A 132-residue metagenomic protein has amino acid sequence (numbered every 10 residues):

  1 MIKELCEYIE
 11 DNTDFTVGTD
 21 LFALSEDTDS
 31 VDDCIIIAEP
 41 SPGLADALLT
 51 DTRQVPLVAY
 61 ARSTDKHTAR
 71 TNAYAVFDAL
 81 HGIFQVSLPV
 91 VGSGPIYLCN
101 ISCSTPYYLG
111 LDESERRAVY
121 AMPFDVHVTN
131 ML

Functional and structural regions predicted by a protein language model:
M1-L49, I83-P95: Small/polar-rich, solvent-exposed N-terminal microdomains that initiate assembly or binding
I2, V128-L132: Short hydrophobic/aromatic patches at helix-to-coil boundaries
F22-A23, R62, A79: Predominantly extracellular/luminal cell-surface or secreted proteins
D46-A47, A69, L132: Short acidic, gly/pro-rich beta-turn/loop elements at beta-sheet edges and active-site/ligand-binding grooves
D51-H67, V76, R117-V128: Oligomerization/assembly interface segments of phage tail-like spikes and tubes
D65-P89: Mid-chain, well-packed structural core segment of small domains
H81-T129: Acidic-leaning, charged glycine-interspersed low-complexity segments
